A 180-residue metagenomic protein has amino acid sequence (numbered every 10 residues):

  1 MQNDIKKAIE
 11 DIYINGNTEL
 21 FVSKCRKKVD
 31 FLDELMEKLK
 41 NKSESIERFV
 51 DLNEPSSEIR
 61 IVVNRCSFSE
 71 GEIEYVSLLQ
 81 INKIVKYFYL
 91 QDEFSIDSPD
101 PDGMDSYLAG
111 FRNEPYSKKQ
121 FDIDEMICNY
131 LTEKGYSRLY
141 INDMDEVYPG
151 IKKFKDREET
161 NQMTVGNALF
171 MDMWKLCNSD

Functional and structural regions predicted by a protein language model:
M1-K134, R138: Extended, charge-biased low-complexity segments that typically form long amphipathic alpha-helices/coiled-coils
I127-D180: Acidic, proline/glycine-rich low-complexity IDRs
